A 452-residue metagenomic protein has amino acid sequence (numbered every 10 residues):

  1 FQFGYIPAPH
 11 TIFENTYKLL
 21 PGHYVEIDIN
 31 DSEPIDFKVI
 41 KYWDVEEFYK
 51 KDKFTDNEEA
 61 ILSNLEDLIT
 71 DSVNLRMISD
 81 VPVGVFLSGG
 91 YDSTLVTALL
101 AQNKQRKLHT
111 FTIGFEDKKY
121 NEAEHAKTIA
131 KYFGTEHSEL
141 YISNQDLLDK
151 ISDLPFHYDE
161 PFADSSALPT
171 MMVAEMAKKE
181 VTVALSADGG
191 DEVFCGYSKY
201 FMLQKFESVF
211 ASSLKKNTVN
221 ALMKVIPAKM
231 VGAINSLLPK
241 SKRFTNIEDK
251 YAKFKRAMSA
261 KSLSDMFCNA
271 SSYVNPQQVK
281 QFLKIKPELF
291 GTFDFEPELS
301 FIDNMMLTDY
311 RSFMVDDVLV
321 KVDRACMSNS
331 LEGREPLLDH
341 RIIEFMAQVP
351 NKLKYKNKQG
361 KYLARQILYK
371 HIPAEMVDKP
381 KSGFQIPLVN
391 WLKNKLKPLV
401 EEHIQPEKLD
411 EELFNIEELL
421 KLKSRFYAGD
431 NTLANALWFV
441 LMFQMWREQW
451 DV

Functional and structural regions predicted by a protein language model:
F1-V45, T70-N74, T97, Q102-N103 (+3 more regions): N-terminal glutamine amidotransferase
Q2-I6, T308-D316, N435-W450: Short, hydrophobic/amphipathic alpha-helical patches that form generic packing surfaces within helical domains
F13-Y17, F162-A163, D303: Short Gly/Pro-enriched turn/cap motifs at secondary-structure boundaries
Y17-P21, A177, M306, L319 (+1 more regions): A short catalytic or substrate-binding loop motif that flags glycine-/basic-rich loops and adjacent residues that bind
D31, D44-K284, R324-H371, N431 (+2 more regions): ATP-dependent adenylate-handling active sites, centered on carboxylate activation for C-N bond formation
S143-S152, K284-G291, D316-V318, R341 (+1 more regions): Active-site-adjacent bridging/hinge elements
I285-S300, A347, E412-D430, W450: Short amphipathic alpha-helical segments and their helix-coil junctions
H371-D430: PAPS-dependent sulfotransferase catalytic core
